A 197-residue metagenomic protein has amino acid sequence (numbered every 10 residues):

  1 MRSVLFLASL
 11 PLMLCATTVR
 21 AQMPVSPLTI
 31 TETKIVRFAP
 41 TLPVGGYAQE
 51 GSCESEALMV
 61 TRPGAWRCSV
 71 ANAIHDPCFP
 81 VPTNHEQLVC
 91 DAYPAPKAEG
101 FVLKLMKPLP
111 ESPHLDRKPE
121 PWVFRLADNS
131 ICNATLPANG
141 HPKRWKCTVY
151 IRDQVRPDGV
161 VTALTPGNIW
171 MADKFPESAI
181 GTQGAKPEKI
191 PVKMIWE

Functional and structural regions predicted by a protein language model:
M1-L7: Bacterial N-terminal signal peptides that target proteins for export
L7-C15: Bacterial N-terminal signal peptides
T17-A21: Sec/Tat signal peptide C-region and signal peptidase I cleavage site
M23-P43, Y47-A48, A65, S69-W122 (+1 more regions): A low-complexity, Ser/Thr/Gly/Pro-enriched, surface-exposed linker/loop concept that marks segments flanking
C53, R67, P77-F79, I131-A134: A structural signal for the beta-strand cores of small, secreted beta-rich domains
L58: Cell wall/extracellular polymer interaction/catalysis modules
S112-W145: Surface-exposed interaction/gating patches
K143, T148-V155: Surface-exposed edge beta-strands and adjoining flexible/disordered loops or tails in beta-rich
